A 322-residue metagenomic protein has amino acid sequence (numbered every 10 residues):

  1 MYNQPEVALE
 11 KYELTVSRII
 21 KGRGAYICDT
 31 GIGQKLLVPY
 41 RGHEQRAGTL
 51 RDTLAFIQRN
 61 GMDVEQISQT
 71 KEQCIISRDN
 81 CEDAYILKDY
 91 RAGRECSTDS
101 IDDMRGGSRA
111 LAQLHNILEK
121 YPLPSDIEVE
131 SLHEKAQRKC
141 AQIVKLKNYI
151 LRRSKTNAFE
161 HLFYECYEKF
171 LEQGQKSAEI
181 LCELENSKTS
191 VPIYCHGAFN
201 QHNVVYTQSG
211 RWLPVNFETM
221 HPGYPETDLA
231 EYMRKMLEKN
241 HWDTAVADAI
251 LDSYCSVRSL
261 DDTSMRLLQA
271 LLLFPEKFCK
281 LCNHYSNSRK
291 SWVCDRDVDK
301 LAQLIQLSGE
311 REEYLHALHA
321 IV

Functional and structural regions predicted by a protein language model:
Y2-G31: ATP-binding glycine-rich phosphate-binding loop
R18, V38-E44, P124-Y194, V298-K300: ATP-dependent phospho-/nucleotidyl transfer catalytic cores
I27-D29, I67, A178-T227: Active-site acidic catalytic loop and adjacent metal/ATP-binding pocket of ATP-dependent phosphoryl transfer enzymes
G33-S125: ATP-binding pocket architecture of kinase catalytic cores
A84-T98, K145-R153, F274-W292: A glycine-centered beta->alpha junction motif in the catalytic cores of kinase/phosphotransferase enzymes
E226-S259, L272-S291: Active-site activation/catalytic loop segments of kinase-like enzymes and analogous catalytic loops in related
C279-V322: ATP/Mg2+ or Mg2+-diphosphate-binding catalytic cores that bind nucleotide phosphates or diphosphates via glycine-rich
